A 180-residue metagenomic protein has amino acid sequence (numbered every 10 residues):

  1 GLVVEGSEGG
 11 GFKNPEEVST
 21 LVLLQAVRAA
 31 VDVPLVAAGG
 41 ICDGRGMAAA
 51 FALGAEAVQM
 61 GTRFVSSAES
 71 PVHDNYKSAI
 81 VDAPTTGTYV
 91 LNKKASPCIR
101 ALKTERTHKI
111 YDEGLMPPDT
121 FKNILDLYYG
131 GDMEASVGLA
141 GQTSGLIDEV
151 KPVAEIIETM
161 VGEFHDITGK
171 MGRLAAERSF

Functional and structural regions predicted by a protein language model:
G1-V3, V58: Hydrophobic residues within beta-strands of alpha/beta enzymes
G6: Short, small-residue-rich loop/turn micro-motifs
G9, N14-V36, C42-F180: Conserved active-site-proximal phosphate/metal-binding subdomains
